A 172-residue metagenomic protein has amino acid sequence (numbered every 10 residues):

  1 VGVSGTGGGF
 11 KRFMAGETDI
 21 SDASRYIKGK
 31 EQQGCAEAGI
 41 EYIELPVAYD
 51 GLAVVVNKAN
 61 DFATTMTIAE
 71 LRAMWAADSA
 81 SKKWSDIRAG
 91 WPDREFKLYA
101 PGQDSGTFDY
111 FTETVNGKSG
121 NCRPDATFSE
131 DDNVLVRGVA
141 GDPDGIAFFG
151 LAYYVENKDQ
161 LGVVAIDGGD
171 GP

Functional and structural regions predicted by a protein language model:
V1-P172: Exported/periplasmic ABC-transporter solute-binding proteins
